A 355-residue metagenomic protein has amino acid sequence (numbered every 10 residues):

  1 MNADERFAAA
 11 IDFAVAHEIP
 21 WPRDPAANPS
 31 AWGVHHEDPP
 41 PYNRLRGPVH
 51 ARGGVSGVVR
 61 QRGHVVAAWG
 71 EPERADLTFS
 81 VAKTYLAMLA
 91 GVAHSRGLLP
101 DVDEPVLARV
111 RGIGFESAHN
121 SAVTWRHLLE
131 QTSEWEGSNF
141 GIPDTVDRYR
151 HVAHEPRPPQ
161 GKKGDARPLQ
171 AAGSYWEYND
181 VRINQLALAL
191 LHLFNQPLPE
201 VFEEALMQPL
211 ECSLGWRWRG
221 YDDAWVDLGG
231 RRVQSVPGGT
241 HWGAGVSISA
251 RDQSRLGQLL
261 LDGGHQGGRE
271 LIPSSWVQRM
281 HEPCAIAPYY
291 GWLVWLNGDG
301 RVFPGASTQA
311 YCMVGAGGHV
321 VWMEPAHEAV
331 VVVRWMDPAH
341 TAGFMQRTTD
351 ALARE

Functional and structural regions predicted by a protein language model:
M1-P72, F79, S95-P100, E130 (+3 more regions): N-terminal leader/targeting segments and the immediately adjacent pre-domain N-terminus
R52-G53, V59, A87, P105-R109 (+1 more regions): Extended ligand-binding groove/face enriched in aromatic
G63, L77-V102, L128, L186-L190 (+3 more regions): Active-site SXXK
V66-G70, N139-Y221, A244: Catalytic-site signature segments of enzymes, centered on catalytic residues
T78, S117-H119, Q170-Y178, G238-S247 (+1 more regions): Solvent-exposed loop and edge beta-strand segments that line ligand/cofactor-binding and catalytic clefts
T84, R182-A189, A244-H265, H319-W335: Active-site-proximal alpha-helical segments within enzyme catalytic domains
R96-W135, H192-W242: Active-site helix/loop module of the DD-peptidase/beta-lactamase fold, centered on the serine-lysine SxxK catalytic
R219, A224-T240, H281-V330: Active-site Gly/Thr loop motif
